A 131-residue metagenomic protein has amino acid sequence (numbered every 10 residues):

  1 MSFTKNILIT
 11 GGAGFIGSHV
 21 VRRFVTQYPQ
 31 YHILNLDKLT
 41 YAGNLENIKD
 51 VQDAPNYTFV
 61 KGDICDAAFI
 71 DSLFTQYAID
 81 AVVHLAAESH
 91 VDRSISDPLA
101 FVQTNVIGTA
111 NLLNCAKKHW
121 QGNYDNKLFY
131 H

Functional and structural regions predicted by a protein language model:
M1-H131: N-terminal Rossmann-like NAD(P)+-binding domain of SDR-like oxidoreductases, especially those catalyzing
